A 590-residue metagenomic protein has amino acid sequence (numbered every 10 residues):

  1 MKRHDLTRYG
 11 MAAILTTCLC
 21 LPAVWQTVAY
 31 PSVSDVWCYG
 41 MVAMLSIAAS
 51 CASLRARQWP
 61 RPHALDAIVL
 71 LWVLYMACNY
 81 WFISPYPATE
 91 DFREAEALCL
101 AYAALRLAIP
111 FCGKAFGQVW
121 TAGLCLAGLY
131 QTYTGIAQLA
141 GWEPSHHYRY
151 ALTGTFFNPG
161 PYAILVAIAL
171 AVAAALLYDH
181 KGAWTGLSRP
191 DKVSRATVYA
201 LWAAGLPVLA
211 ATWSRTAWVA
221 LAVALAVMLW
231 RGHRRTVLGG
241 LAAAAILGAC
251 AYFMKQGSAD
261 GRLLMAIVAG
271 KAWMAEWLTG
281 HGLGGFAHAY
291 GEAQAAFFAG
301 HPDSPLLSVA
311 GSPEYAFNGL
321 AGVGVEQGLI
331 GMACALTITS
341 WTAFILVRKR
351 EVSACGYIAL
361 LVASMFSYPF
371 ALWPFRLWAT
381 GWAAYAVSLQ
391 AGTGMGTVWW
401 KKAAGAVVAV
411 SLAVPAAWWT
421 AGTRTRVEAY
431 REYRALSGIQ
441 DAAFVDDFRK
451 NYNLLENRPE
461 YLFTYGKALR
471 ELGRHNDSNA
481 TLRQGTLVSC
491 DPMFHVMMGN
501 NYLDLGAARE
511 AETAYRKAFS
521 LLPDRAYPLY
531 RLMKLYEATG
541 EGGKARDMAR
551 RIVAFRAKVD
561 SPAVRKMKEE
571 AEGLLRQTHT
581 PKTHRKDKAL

Functional and structural regions predicted by a protein language model:
M1-A77, W81, P85-L126, L176-T197 (+6 more regions): Transmembrane signal-anchor hairpin modules in multi-pass inner-membrane enzymes, especially those that act on
Y9-W25, Y39-S50, V73-W81, D91-L107 (+5 more regions): Alpha-helical transmembrane segments of multi-pass inner-membrane proteins
H146-R149, L283-E326: Interfacial juxtamembrane loops and adjacent helix segments that form the catalytic/substrate-binding surfaces
A151-L152, L221-L225, G240-W277, A310-G311 (+1 more regions): Flexible juxtamembrane loops connecting transmembrane helices in multi-pass membrane enzymes that build or modify
F448-R449, L482, Y515, A549: Hydrophobic/aromatic packing residues within the alpha-helices of TPR/SEL1-like helical repeat arrays
N453, T486-L487, K517-S520, A554: Conserved structural position within tetratricopeptide repeats
E456-N457, S489-C490, P523, A557: Short coil turns that delineate tetratricopeptide repeat
E460-T464, M493-M497, A526-R531, S561-K566: Alpha-solenoid helical repeat scaffolds
